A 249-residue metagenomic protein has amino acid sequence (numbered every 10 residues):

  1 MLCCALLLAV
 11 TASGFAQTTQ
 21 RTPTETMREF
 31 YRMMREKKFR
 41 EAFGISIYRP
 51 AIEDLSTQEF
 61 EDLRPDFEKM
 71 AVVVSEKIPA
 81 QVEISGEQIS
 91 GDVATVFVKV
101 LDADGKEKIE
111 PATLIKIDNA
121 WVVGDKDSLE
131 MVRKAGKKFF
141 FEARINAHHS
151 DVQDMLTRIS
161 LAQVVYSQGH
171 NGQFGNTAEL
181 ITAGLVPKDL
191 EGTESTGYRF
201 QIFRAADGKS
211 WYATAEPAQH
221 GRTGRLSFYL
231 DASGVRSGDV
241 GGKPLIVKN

Functional and structural regions predicted by a protein language model:
L2-T11: Bacterial N-terminal signal peptides
G14-T18: Boundary at the C-terminal end of the N-terminal hydrophobic targeting segment
R21-E41, I52, E130-V186: Conserved hydrophobic/amphipathic alpha-helical signal-anchor segments
R28-F43, I47-R49, V73-A120: Generic signature of mature, soluble extracytoplasmic domains
F30-M33, S56, L63-E68: Intrinsically disordered, low-complexity, charge-biased terminal/linker regions in eukaryotic proteins
G44-I45, A51-Q58, F67-V73, I78-P79 (+9 more regions): Extracellular/periplasmic head regions of type IV pilus-like filament subunits
F97-K99, G124, T214-E216, G238-D239: Beta-strand residues in well-ordered beta-sheet regions across diverse protein folds
E107-F141, V235-V240: Short beta-strand edge/turn micro-motifs at domain boundaries
